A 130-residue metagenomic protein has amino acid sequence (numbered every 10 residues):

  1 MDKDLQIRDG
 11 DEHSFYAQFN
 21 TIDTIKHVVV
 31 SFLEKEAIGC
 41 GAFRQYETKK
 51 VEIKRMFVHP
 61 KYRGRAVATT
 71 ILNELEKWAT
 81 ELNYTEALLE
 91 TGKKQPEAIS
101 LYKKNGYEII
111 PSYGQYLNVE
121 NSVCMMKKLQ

Functional and structural regions predicted by a protein language model:
M1-K54, H59-P60, L72-E74, Q115 (+1 more regions): Acetyl-CoA-dependent GNAT
I38, L82, K104-N105: Structural motif
C40, T69, T91: Ser/Thr-centric signal marking residues that sit in or immediately flank functional binding/regulatory motifs
K49, T85, E108: Short acidic/polar active-site loop segments enriched in Thr and Asp
V58, G64-K77, K104: Conserved acetyl-CoA-binding loop-helix of GNAT-fold acetyltransferases
L72, A79-T91: Conserved GNAT acetyl-CoA-binding A-motif
L88-K93, I99, K103-C124: Conserved catalytic-core motifs of GNAT/GCN5-like acyltransferases
